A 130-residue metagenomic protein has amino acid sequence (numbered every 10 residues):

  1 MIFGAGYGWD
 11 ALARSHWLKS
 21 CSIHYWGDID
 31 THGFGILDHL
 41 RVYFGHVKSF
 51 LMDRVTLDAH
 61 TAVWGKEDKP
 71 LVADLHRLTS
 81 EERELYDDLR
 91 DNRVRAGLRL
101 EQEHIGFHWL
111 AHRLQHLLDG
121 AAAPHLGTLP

Functional and structural regions predicted by a protein language model:
M1-C21, K48-A59: Acidic, glycine-rich catalytic loops of TOPRIM or P-loop NTPase phosphate-binding modules used across DNA replication
D10-A11, H32-F34: Short, well-ordered alpha-helical microsegments
S22-D30: Acidic beta-strand-to-loop metal/phosphate-binding motif
G33-P130: Gly/Ser/Thr/Ala-enriched C-terminal appendages of enzymes
